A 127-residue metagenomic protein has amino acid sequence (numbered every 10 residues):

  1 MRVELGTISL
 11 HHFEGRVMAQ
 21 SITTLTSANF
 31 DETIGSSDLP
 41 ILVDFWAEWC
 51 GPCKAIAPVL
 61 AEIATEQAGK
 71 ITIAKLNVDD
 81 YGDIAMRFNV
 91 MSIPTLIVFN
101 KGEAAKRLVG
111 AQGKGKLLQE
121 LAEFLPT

Functional and structural regions predicted by a protein language model:
M1-V17: Short, Lys/Arg-enriched N-terminal segments with co-localized hydrophobic residues within the first ~10-30 amino acids
I22-I41: A short beta-strand-turn-helix
T26, W46, T72-A74: Conserved Rossmann-like nucleotide-binding pocket used by diverse enzymes that bind dinucleotide cofactors
D38-L39, F45-W49, S92: Short pre-active-site segment immediately N-terminal to redox-active cysteine/selenocysteine motifs in thiol-based
D38-P40, A55-L76: Conserved helix-turn-beta segment immediately C-terminal to the redox Cys motif in thioredoxin-like folds
F45-V59: Conserved redox-active cysteine motifs that mediate thiol-disulfide chemistry, especially di-cysteine Cys-X(1-2)-Cys
V78-A85: Structural microenvironment flanking redox-active thiols in thiol-disulfide oxidoreductases
I97-T127: Non-catalytic, surface beta->alpha helical segment in thiol-disulfide oxidoreductase systems
